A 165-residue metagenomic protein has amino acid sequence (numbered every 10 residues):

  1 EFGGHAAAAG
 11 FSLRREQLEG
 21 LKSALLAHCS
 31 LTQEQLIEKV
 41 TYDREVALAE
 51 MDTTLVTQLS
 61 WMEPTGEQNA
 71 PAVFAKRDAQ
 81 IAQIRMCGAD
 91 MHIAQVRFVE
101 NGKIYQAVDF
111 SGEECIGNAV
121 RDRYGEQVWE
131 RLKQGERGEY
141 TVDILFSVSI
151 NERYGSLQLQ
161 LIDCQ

Functional and structural regions predicted by a protein language model:
E1-Q165: Acidic, two-metal ion nucleic-acid-processing modules in DNA metabolism proteins
